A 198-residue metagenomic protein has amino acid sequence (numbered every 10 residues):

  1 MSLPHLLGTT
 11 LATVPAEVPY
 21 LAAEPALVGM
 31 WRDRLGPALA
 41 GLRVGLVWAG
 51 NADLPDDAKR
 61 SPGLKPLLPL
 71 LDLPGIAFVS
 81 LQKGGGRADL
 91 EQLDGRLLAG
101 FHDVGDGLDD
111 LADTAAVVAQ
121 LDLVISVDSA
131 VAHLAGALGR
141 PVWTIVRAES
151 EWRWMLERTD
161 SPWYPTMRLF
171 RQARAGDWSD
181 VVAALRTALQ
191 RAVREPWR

Functional and structural regions predicted by a protein language model:
M1-R198: Catalytic machinery of carbohydrate-active enzymes, primarily nucleotide-sugar-dependent glycosyltransferases
